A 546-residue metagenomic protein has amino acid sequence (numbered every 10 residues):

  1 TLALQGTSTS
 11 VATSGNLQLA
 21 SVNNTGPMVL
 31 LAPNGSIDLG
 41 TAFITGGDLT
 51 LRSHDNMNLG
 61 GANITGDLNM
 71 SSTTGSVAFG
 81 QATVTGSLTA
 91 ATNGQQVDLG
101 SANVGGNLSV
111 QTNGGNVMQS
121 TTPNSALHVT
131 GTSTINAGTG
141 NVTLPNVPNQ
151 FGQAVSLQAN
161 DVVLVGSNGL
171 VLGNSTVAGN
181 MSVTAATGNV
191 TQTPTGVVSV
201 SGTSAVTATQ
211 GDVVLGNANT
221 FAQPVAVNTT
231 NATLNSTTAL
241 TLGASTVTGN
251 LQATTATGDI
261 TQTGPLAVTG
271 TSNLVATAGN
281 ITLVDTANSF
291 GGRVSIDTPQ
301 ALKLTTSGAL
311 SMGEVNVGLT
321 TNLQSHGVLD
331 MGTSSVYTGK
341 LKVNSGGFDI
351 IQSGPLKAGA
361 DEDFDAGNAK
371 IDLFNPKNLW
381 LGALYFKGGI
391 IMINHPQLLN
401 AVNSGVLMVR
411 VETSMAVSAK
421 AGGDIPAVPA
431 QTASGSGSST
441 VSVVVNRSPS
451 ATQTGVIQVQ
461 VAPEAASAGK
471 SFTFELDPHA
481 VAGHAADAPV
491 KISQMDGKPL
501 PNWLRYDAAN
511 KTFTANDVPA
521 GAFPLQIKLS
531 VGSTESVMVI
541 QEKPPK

Functional and structural regions predicted by a protein language model:
T1-A419, A427: Extracellular lectin-like interaction modules
I390, L398, G405-A485, N510 (+1 more regions): Long, low-complexity repeat tracts used as extracellular stalks/passenger repeats and O-glycosylation platforms
M392, A485-P499: Change to "...patches in solvent-exposed regions of secreted, membrane-anchored, or virion-exposed structural
K470-E475, A520-Q526: Short, solvent-exposed loop/turn segments enriched in Ser/Thr/Gly
Q494-N510: Low-complexity "stalk/linker" and mucin-like segments enriched in Ser/Thr/Pro/Ala/Gly
N510-P524: Extracellular/luminal low-complexity segments enriched in Ser/Thr/Pro
V518, S530-T534: Beta-strand-rich extracellular modules
T534-P545: C-terminal edge beta-strand
